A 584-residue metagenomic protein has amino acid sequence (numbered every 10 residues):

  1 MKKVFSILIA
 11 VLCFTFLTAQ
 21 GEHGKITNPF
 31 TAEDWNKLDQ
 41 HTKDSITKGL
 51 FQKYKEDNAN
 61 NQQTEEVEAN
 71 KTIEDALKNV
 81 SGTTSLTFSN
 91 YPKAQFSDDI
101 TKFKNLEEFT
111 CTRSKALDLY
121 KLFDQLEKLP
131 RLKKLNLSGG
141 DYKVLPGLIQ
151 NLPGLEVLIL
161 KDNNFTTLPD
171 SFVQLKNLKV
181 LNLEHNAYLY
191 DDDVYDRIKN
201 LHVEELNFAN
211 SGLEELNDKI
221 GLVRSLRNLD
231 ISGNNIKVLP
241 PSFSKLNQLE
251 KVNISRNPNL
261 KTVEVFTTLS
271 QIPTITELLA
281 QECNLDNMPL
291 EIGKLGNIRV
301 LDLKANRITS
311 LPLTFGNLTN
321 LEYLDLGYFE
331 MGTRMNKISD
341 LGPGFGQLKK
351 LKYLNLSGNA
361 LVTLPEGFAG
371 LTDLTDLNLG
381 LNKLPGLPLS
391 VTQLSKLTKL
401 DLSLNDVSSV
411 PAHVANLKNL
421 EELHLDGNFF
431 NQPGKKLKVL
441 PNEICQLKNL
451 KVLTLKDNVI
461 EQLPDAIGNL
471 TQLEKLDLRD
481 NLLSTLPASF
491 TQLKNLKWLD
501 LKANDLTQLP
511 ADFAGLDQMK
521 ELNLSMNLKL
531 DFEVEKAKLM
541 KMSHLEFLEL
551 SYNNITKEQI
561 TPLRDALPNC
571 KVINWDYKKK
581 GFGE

Functional and structural regions predicted by a protein language model:
M1-T27, T72: Bacterial Sec-dependent N-terminal signal peptides
T47-Q63, K115, A187-D196, N257-T268 (+2 more regions): Intrinsically disordered, low-complexity Ser/Thr- and acidic-rich flexible linkers and loops, especially at boundaries
D57-N70, E74-Y120, K133, S138-D141 (+2 more regions): LRR N-terminal entry segment and analogous cap-like coil->beta motifs
E74, F96-D98, L119-D124, L145-L148 (+18 more regions): The feature encodes a structural signal of leucine-rich repeats
V80, K102-N105, K128-R131, N151-G154 (+20 more regions): Leucine-rich repeat
T84-F88, F109-T112, L132-L137, L158-L160 (+17 more regions): Conserved hydrophobic beta-strand positions in leucine-rich repeat
L181-L183, K520-E521, S525, E533-E584: Leucine-rich solenoid repeat scaffolds
